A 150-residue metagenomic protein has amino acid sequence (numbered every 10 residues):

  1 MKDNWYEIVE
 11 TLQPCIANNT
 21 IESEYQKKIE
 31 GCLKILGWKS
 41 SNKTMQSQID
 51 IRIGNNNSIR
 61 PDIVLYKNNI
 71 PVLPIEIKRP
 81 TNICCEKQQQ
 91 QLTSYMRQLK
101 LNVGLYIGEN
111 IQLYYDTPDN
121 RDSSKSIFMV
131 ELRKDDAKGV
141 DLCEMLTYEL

Functional and structural regions predicted by a protein language model:
M1-V103, Y114-L150: A short, conserved, highly charged catalytic patch centered on acidic carboxylates
